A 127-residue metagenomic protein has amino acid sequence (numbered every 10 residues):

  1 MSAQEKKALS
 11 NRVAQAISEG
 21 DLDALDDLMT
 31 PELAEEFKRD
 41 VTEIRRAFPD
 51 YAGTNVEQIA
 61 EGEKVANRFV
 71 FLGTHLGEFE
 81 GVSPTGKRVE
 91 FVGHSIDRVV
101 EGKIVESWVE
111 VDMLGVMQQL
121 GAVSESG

Functional and structural regions predicted by a protein language model:
M1-G127: C-terminal and inter-domain tail/linker signature
